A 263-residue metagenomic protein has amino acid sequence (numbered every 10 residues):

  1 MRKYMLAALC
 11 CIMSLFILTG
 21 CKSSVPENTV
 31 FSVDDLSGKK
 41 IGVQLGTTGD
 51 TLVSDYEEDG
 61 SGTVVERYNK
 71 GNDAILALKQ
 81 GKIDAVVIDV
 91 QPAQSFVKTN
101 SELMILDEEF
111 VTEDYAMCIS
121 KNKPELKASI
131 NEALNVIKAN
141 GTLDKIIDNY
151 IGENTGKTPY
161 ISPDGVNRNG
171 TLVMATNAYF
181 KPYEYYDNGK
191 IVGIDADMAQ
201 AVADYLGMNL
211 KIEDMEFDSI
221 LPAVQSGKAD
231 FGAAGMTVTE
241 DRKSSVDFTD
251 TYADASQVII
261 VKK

Functional and structural regions predicted by a protein language model:
M1-L6: Positively charged n-region of N-terminal signal peptides that target proteins for export
F16-G20: C-terminal motif of bacterial Sec signal peptides marking the signal peptidase cleavage site
K22-S23, T47-T48, A116-G156, D197-Q200 (+2 more regions): Extended ligand-binding regions for polar small-molecule ligands
S23-D35, T99-V111, K121, Q200 (+1 more regions): Acidic, polar ligand-binding/catalytic clefts
V25-N69, V90-P92, T176-P182, I191-D204 (+2 more regions): Bilobed "Venus flytrap"/periplasmic-binding protein-like clamshell domains and structurally analogous long
L36, L78-K79, M117, I130 (+2 more regions): Hydrophobic residues within well-ordered alpha-helices
T51-V65, S101, I105-E109, L134-N169: Ligand-binding clefts/hinges and TM-proximal coupling segments of bilobed small-molecule sensing domains
V64-Y68, L76, A85, K145 (+2 more regions): Extracytoplasmic small-molecule ligand-binding "clamshell" domains of the periplasmic binding protein/Venus flytrap
